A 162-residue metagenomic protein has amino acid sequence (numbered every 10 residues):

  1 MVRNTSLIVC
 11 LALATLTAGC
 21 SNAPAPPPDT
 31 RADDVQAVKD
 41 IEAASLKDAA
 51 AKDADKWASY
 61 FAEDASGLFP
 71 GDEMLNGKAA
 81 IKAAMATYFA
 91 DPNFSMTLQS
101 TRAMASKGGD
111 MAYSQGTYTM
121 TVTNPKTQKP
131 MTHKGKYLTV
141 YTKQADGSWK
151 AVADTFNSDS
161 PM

Functional and structural regions predicted by a protein language model:
M1-V9: Bacterial N-terminal signal peptides that target proteins for export
I8-T17: Bacterial N-terminal signal peptides
C20-S59, S66-M162: A beta-strand edge to alpha-helix "cap/lid" segment located at domain peripheries
